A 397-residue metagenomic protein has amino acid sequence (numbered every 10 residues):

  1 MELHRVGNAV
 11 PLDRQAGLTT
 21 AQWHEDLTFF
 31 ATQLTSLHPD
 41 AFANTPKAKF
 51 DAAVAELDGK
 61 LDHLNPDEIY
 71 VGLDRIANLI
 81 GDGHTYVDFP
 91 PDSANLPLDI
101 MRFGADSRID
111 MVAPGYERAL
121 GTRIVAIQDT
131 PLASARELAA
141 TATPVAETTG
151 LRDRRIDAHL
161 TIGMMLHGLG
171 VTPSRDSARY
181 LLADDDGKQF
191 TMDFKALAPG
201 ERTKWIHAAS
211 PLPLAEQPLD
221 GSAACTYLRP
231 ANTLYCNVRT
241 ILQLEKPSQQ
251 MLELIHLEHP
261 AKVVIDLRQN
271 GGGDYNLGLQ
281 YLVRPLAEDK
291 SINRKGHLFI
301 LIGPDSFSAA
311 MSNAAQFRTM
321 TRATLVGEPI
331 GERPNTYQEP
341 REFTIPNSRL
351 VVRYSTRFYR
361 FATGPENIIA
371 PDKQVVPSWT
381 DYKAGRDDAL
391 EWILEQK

Functional and structural regions predicted by a protein language model:
M1-D13, G17-A31, D185-K188, G200 (+1 more regions): C-terminal "post-core" interaction segments
M1-V263, G271: Flexible, low-complexity junctional segments that flank or bridge functional domains
